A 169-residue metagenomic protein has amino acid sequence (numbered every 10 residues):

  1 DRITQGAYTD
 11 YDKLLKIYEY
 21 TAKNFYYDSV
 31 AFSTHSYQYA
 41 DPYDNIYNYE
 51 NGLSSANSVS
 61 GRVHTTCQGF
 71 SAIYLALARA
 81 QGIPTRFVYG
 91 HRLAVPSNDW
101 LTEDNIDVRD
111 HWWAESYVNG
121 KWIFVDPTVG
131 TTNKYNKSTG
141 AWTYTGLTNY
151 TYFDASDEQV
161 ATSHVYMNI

Functional and structural regions predicted by a protein language model:
D1-G61, Q159-M167: Secondary-structure boundary elements
D10-I17, T21, V63-Q81: Active-site nucleophilic cysteine motif
G69-V160, H164-M167: Hydrophobic/aromatic-rich core segments of domains that either
